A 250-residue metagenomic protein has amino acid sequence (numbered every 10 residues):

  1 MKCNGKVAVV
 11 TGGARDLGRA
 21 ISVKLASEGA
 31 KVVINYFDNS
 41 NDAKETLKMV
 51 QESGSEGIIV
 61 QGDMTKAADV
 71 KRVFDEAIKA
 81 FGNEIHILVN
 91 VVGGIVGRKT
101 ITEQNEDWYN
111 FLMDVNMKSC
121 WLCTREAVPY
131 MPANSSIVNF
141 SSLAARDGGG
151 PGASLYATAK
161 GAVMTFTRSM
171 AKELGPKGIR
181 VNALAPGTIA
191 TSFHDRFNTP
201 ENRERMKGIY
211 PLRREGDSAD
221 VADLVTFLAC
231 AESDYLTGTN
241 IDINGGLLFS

Functional and structural regions predicted by a protein language model:
V7, A14-R15: Conserved glycine-rich cofactor-binding loop
K71, G94-F111, P129, P151-L155 (+1 more regions): Conserved mid-core segment of classical short-chain dehydrogenase/reductases
H86, T102-L122, V138, V163 (+1 more regions): Catalytic Tyr-X3-Lys loop
T124, A159, T167: Active-site helix of classical SDR
P129, K172-P176, D234: Alpha-helical segment proximal to the catalytic Tyr-Lys
S142: Residue(s) in the substrate-gating loop at a strand-loop-helix junction that position the organic substrate next
Y210-V221: A conserved structural motif in NAD(P)-dependent oxidoreductases
T226, T237-S250: Short C-terminal tail/terminal secondary-structure segment of NAD(P)H-dependent dehydrogenase/reductase domains
